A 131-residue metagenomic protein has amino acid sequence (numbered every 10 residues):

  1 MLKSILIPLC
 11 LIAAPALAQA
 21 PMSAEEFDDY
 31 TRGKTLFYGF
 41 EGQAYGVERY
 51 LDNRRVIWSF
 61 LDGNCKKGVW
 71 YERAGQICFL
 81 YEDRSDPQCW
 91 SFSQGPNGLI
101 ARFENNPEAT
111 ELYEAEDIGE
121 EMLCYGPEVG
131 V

Functional and structural regions predicted by a protein language model:
S4-A14: Sec-dependent N-terminal signal peptides
A16-K67, C78-V131: Lipid interaction determinants
R73-I77: Short, conserved beta-turn/loop elements at beta-strand boundaries and strand-helix junctions
